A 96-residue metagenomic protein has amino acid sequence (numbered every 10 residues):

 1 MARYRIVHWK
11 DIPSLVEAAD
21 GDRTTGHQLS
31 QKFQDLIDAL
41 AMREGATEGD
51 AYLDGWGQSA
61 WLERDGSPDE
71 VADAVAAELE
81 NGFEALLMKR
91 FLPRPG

Functional and structural regions predicted by a protein language model:
M1-T25: Short, charged/polar N-terminal "headpieces" of proteins
R3, K32-E44, A72, L79-G82: Charged, low-complexity, helix-prone segments enriched in Lys/Glu/Asp/Gln
L15-E17, T24, A41, R64 (+1 more regions): Residues in flexible loops and secondary-structure boundaries
G21-Q58: Acidic, aromatic-enriched beta-alpha/helix-loop junctions
E48-G96: Acidic, low-complexity intrinsically disordered segments
